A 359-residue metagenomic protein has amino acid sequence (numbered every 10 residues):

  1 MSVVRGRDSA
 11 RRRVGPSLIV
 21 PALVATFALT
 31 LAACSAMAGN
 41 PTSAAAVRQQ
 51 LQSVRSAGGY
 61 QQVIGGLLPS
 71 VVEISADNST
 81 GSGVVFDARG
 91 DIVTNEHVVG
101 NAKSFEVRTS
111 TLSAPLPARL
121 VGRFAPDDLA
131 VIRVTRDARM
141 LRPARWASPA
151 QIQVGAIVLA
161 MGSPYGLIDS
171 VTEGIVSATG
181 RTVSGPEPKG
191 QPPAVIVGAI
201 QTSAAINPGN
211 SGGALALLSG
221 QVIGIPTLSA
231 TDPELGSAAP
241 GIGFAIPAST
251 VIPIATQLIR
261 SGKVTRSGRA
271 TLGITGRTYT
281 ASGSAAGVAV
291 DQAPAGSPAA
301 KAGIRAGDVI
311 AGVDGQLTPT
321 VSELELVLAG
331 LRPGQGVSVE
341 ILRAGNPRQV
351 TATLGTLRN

Functional and structural regions predicted by a protein language model:
C34-S82, D91, E96, K103-S104 (+3 more regions): N-terminal activation segment of mature serine protease catalytic domains
N40-V47, A57-V63, L218, V222-T280 (+1 more regions): C-terminal cap/linker of serine protease catalytic domains
V54-Q61, V71-D91, E106, S113-P117 (+5 more regions): A conserved glycine-rich beta-strand in the N-terminal activation segment of trypsin-fold
V63, R119, R139-I168, I246 (+1 more regions): Active-site substrate-binding loop(s) of clan PA
G65-G66, R123-D127, T135-A138, G180-I200 (+4 more regions): Gly/Ser-enriched beta-turn/beta-hairpin loop segments
G81, A102-F105, L141, M161-G174 (+2 more regions): Active-site loop architecture of trypsin-fold serine endopeptidases
A88-R89, V93-D127, R136-M140: Catalytic-histidine neighborhood of serine endopeptidases, predominantly the chymotrypsin-like S1/PA family
M140, A205, Q257-V327, L342 (+2 more regions): PDZ/PDZ-like groove recognition
